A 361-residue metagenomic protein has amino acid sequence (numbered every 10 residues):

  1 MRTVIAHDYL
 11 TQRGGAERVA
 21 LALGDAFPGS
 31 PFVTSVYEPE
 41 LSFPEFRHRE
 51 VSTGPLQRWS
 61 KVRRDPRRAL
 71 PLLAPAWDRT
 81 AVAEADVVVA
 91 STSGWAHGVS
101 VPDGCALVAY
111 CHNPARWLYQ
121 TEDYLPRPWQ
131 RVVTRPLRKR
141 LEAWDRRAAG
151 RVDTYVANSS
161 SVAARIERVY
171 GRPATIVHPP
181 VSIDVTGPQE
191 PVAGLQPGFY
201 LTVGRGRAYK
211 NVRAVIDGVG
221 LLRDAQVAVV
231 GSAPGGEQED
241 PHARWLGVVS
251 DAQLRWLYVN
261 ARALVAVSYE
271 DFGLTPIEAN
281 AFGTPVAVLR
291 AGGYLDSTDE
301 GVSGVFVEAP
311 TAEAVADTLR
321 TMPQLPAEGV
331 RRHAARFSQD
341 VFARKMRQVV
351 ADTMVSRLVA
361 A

Functional and structural regions predicted by a protein language model:
A26-H97: Active-site donor-binding segments of glycosyltransferases and PAPS-dependent sulfotransferases
R127-Y155, A163-A164: Membrane-proximal helix-turn-helix segments that form the acceptor-binding/catalytic region of lipid-linked
Q189-K210, I216-L222, A228: Conserved donor-binding/catalytic core segment of Leloir-type glycosyltransferases
G236-W256: Nucleotide-activated donor-binding/catalytic signature segment of Leloir-type glycosyltransferases, i.e., the conserved
V248, E300-T311, L319-Q324: Conserved acidic donor-binding segment of nucleotide-sugar-dependent glycosyltransferases
V259-D271, T284: Acidic donor-binding loop of glycosyltransferase active sites
A266, P285-R290, T298: Short hydrophobic beta-strand element within catalytic cores of glycosyltransferases and related nucleotide-activated
P310-E313, R320-V355, V359: A charged, aromatic-enriched C-terminal amphipathic alpha-helix characteristic of glycosyltransferases across folds
